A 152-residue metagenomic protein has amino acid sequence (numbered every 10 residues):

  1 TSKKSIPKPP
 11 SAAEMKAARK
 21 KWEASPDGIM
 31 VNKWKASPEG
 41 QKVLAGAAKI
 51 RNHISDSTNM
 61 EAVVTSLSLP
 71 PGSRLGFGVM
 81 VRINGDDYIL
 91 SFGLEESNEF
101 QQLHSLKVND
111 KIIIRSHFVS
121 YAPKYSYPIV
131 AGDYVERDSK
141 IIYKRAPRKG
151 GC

Functional and structural regions predicted by a protein language model:
T1-D56, G150-C152: OB/S1-fold single-stranded nucleic-acid-binding modules and their adjacent gly/ser/pro-rich low-complexity linkers
A48, V63-S66, L90-Q102: N-terminal post-signal-peptidase region of extra-cytosolic proteins
S55-L75: Structural detector for short beta-strands of small beta-barrel domains
T58-V64, N109-H117: OB-fold and OB-like beta-barrel modules that bind single-stranded nucleic acids
G72-G93: OB-fold (S1/OB) nucleic-acid-binding surfaces
R74-F77, E99, P128: Short, surface-exposed coil-to-beta transition loops
S97-I114: Short nucleic-acid-contacting surface segments enriched for D/E, G, S/T with interspersed K/R
V119-G151: OB-fold/S1-family single-stranded nucleic acid-binding modules
